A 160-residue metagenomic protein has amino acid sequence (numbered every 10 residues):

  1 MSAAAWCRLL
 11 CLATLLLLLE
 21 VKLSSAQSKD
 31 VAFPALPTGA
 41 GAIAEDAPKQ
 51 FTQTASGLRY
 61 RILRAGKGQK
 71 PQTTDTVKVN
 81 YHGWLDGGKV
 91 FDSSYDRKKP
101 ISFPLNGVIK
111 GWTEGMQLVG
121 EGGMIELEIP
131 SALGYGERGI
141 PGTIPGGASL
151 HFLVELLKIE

Functional and structural regions predicted by a protein language model:
S2-E160: Cross-family detector of peptidyl-prolyl cis-trans isomerase
